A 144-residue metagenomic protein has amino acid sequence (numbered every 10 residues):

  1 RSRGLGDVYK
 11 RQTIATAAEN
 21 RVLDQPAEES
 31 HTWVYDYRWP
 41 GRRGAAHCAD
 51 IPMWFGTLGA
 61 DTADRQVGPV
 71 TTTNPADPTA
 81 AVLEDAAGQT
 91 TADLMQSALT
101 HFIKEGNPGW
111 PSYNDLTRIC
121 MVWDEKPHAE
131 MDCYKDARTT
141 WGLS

Functional and structural regions predicted by a protein language model:
R1-Y9: Single conserved hydrophobic/aromatic residue that forms the stacking wall/gate of nucleotide- or nucleobase-binding
I14, A18-S144: Mobile gating loops/cap/lid regions near enzyme active sites that modulate substrate access
